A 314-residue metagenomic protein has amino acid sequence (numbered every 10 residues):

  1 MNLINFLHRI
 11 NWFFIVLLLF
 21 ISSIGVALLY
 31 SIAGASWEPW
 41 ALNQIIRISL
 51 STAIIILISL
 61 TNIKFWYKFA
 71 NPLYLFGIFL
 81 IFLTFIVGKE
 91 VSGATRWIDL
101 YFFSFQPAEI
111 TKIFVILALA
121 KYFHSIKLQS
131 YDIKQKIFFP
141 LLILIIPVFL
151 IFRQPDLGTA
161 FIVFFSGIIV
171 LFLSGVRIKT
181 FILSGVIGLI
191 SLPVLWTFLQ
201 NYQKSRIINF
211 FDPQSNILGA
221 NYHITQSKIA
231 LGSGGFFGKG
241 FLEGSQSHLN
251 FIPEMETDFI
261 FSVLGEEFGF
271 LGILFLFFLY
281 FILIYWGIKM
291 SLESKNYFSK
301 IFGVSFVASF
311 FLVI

Functional and structural regions predicted by a protein language model:
M1-L18: N-terminal membrane topogenic signal
N2, N11, Q200, G240-E243: General structural signal for secondary-structure boundaries
F6, F210, A230: Residues that form generic nucleotide/phosphate-binding pockets
I15-T225, S262-I314: Hydrophobic alpha-helical transmembrane segments of multi-pass inner membrane proteins, especially in bacterial systems
Q226-G234: Extracytoplasmic loop-helix module adjacent to an early transmembrane segment
G235-L271, S291: Long extracytoplasmic/lumenal interhelical loops at the membrane interface of multi-pass membrane proteins
